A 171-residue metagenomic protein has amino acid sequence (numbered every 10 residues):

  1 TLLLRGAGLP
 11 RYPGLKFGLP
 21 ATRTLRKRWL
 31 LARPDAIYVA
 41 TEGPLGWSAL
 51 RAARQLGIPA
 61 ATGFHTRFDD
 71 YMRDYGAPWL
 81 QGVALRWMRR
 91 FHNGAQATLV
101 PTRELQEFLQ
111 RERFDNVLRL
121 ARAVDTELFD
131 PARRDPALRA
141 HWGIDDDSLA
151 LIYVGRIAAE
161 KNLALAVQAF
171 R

Functional and structural regions predicted by a protein language model:
T1-L31, V39: A short, charged, and often flexible helix/loop element on the N-terminal side of the glycosyltransferase catalytic
P20, P59-A61, F68-R90, V100: Nucleotide-sugar donor phosphate/pyrophosphate-binding loop at the beta->alpha transition of glycosyltransferases
L25-G46, L56-A61: Short N-terminal targeting/anchoring amphipathic segment
T41, T102-R103: Helix N-cap/beta->alpha junction signal
E104, A123: Carbohydrate-associated surface elements
V124-A140: Acidic anion/phosphate-binding donor-loop and adjacent secondary structure in glycosyltransferase catalytic cores
A140, I144-K161, V167-R171: Conserved donor-binding/catalytic core segment of Leloir-type glycosyltransferases
